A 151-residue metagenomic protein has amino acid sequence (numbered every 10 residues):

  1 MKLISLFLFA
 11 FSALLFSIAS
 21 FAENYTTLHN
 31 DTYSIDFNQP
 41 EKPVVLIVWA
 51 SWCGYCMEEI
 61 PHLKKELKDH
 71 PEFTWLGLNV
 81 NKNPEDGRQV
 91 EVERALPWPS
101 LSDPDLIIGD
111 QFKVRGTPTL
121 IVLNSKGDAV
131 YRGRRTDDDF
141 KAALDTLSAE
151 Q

Functional and structural regions predicted by a protein language model:
M1-L8: Bacterial N-terminal signal peptides that target proteins for export
N24-V44: A short beta-strand-turn-helix
E41-V44, V48-W52, G116: Short pre-active-site segment immediately N-terminal to redox-active cysteine/selenocysteine motifs in thiol-based
V45-L46, W75, L120: Hydrophobic beta-strand anchors of alpha/beta hydrolase catalytic cores
V48-K65: Conserved redox-active cysteine motifs that mediate thiol-disulfide chemistry, especially di-cysteine Cys-X(1-2)-Cys
E58, K65-D105, T117: Conserved segment of the thioredoxin-like fold in thiol-based oxidoreductases
V92-L96, P104-L147: Thiol/disulfide oxidoreductase modules built on the thioredoxin-like
